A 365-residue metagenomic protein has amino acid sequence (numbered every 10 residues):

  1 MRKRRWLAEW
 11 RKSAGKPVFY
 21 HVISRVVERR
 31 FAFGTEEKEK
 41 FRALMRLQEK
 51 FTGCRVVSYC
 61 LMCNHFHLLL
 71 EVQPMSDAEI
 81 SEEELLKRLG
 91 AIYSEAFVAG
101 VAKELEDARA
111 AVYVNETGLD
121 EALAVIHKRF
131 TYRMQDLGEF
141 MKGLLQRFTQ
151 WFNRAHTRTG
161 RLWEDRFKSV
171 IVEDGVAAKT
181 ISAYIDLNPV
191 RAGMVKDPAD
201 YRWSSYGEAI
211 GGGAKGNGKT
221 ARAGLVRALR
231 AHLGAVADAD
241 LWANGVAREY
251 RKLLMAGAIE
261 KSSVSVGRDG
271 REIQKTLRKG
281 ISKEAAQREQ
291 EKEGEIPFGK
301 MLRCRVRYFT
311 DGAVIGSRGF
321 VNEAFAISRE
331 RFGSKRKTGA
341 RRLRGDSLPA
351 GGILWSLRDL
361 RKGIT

Functional and structural regions predicted by a protein language model:
M1-T365: Short catalytic/metal-binding and nucleic-acid-binding patches
